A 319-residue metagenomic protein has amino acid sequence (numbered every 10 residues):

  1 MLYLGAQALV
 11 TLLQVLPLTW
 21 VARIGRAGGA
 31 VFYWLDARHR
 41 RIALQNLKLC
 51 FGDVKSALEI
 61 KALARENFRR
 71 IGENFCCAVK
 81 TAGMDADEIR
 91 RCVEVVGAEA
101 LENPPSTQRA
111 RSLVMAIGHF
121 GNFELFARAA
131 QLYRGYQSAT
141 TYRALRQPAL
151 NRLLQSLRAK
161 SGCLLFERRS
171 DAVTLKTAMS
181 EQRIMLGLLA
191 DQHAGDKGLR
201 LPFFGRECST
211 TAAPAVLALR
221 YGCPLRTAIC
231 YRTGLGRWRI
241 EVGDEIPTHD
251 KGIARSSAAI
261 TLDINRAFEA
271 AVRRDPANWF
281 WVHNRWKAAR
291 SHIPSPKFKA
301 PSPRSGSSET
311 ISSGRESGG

Functional and structural regions predicted by a protein language model:
M1-I117, N151-S156, K160-G162: Membrane-anchoring hydrophobic helices of lipid-metabolizing enzymes
L13-L16, G121-A127, K176-L189: Short, composition-biased local secondary-structure segments
F32-L35, D53, K61-R65, T107-Q108 (+4 more regions): Non-catalytic C-terminal accessory region of glycerolipid acyltransferases and related lyso-lipid remodeling enzymes
R40-R41, A144-P148, E207-T211: Active-site metal-coordination segments of metallo-dependent hydrolases
E88-E94, R143, G162-E167, F204-G205 (+1 more regions): Short, flexible loop segments at the rims of nucleotide/cofactor-binding pockets, characterized by
V93-A98, F120, Q147, R168-R169 (+2 more regions): A conditional alpha-helix N-cap/helix-loop micro-motif detector
R109-R169, H193-L201: Catalytic core of membrane glycerolipid acyltransferases/transacylases, capturing the structured, soluble-facing
